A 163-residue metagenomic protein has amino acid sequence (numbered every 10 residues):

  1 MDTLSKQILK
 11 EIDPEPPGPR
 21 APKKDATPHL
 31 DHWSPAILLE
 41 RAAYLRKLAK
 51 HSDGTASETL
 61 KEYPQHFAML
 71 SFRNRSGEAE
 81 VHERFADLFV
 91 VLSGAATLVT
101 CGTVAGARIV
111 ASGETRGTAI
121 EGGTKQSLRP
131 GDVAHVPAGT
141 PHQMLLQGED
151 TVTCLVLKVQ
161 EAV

Functional and structural regions predicted by a protein language model:
M1-V81: A short, N-terminal "cap"/entry segment at the start of jelly-roll beta-barrel domains of the cupin/DSBH fold
E80, D87-V90, K125-Q126, V133-A134: His/acidic/aromatic-lined binding-pocket segments of jelly-roll/cupin-type domains and related regulatory beta-sandwich
E83-V104, V110-A119: Short, conserved beta-strand element in jelly-roll/cupin
V104-G106, D150-T151: Short, surface-exposed beta-strand-loop junctions and turns on beta-sheet-rich folds
E114-A134: Acidic, glycine-rich flexible loop segments
S127-Q147: Conserved metal-binding segment of the jelly-roll/cupin
E149-V163: A short hydrophobic beta-strand segment most commonly corresponding to one strand of the jelly-roll/cupin
